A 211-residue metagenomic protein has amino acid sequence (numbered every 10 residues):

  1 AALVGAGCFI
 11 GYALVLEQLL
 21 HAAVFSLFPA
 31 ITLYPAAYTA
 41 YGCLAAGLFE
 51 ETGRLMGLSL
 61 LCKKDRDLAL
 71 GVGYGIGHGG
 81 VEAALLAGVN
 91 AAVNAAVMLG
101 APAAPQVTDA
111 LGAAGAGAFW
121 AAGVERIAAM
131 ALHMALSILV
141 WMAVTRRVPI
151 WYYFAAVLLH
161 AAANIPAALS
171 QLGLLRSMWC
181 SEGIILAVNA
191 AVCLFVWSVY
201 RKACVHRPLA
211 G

Functional and structural regions predicted by a protein language model:
A1-G211: Hydrophobic alpha-helical segments at protein termini of multi-pass membrane proteins
